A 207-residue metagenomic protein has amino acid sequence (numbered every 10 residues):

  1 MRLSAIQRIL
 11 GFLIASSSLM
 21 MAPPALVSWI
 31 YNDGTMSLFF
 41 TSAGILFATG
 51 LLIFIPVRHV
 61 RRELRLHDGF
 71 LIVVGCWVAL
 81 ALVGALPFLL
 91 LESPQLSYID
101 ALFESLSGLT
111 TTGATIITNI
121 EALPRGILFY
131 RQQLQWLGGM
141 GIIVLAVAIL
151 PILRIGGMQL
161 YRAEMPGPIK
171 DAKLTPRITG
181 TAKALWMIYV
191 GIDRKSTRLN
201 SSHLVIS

Functional and structural regions predicted by a protein language model:
M1-D100: N-terminal alpha-helical transmembrane segments of multi-pass membrane transport and channel/translocase proteins
M1-I6, R58-L64, D68, L123 (+1 more regions): Cytosolic juxtamembrane amphipathic/interface segments immediately preceding and feeding into a transmembrane helix
M20, A172, Y189: Electropositive phosphate-/nucleotide-binding environments in soluble metabolic enzymes
C76-G167, P176-R198: Transmembrane-helix bundle segments that line or gate the permeation/cavity pathway in multi-pass membrane proteins
L199-S207: Single conserved hydrophobic/aromatic residue that forms the stacking wall/gate of nucleotide- or nucleobase-binding
